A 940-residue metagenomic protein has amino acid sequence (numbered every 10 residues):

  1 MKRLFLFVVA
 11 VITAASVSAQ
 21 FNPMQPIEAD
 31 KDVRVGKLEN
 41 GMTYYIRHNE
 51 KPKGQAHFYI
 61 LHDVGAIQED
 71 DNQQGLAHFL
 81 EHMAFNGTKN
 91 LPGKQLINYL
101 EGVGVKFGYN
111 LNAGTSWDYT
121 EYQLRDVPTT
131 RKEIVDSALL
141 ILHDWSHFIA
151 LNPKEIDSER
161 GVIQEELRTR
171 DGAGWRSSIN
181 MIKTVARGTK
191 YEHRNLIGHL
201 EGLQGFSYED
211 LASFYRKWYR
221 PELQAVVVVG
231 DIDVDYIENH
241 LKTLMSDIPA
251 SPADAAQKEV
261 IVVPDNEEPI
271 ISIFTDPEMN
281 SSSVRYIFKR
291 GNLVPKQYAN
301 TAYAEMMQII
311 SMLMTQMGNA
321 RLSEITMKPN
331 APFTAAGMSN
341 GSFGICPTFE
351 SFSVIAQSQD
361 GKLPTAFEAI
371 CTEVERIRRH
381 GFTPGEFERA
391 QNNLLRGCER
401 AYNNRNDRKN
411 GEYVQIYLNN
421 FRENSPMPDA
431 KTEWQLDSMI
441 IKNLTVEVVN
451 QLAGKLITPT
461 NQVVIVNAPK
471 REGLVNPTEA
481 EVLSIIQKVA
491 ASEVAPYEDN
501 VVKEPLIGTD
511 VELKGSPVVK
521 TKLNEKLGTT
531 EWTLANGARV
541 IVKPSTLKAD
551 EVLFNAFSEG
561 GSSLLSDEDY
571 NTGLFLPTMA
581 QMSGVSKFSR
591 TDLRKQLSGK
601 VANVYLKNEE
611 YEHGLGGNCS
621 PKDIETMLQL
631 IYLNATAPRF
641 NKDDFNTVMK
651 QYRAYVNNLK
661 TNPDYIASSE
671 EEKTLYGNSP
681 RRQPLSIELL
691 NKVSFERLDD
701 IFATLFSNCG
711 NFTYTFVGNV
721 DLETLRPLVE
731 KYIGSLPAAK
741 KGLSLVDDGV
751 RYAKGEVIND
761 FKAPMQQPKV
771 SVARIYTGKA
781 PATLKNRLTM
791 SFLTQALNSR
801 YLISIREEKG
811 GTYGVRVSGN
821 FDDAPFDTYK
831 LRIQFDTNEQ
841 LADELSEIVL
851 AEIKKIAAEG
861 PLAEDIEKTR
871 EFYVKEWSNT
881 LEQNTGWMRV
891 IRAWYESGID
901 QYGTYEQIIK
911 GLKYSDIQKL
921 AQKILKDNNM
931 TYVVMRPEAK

Functional and structural regions predicted by a protein language model:
M1-F21: Bacterial Sec-dependent N-terminal signal peptides
A19-I46, D233-N319, S323, M327-P329 (+10 more regions): Proteolytic maturation boundary segments
Y45-R47, P52-E69, G75-A77, K94-D144 (+13 more regions): M16 family metallopeptidases and their MPP-like homologs
L76-A84, M314, L576: Active-site His/Glu-centered metal-binding helix of metallohydrolases
W117-E121, S158-E165: Short, structured secondary-structure elements that scaffold catalytic or ligand/cofactor-binding regions
Q164-A173: Carboxylate/His-rich catalytic cores and anion/metal-binding grooves
